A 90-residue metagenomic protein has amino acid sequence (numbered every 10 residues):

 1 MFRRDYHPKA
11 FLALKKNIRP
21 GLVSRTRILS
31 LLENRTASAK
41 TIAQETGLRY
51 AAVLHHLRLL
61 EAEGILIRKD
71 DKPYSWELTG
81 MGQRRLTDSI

Functional and structural regions predicted by a protein language model:
F2-R27: Short alpha-helical segments that sit at the start of domains
G21-L22, D70-W76, M81: Short, Lys/Arg-rich nucleic-acid/phosphate-binding segment
N34-S38: Short capping segments at the starts of secondary-structure elements
A39-K40, A51: Residues within helix-turn-helix
T41-E45: A short acidic, leucine-rich amphipathic alpha-helix
L48-E61: Short amphipathic alpha-helical interaction segments
E61-D70: A short, conserved structural fragment
G80-I90: Conserved segment of winged-helix/HTH DNA-binding domains
